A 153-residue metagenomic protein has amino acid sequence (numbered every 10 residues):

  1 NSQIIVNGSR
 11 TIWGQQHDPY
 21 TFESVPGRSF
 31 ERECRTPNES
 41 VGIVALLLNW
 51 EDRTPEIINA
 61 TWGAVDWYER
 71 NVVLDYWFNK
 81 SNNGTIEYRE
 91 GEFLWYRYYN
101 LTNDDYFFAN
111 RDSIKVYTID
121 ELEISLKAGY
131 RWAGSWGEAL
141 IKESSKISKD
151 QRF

Functional and structural regions predicted by a protein language model:
N1-C34: Active-site cradle of extracellular carbohydrate-active enzymes
E23-G27, E31, R35-F153: Terminal, non-catalytic domain-edge segments
